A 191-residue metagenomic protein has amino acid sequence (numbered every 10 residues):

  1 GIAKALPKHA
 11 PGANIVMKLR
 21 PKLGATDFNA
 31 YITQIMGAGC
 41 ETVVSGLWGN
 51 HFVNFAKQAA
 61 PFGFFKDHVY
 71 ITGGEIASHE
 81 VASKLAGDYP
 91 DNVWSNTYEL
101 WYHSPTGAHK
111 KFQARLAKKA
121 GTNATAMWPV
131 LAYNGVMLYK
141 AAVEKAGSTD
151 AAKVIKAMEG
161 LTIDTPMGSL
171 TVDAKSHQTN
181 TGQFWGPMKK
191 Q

Functional and structural regions predicted by a protein language model:
G1-Q191: Extracytosolic ligand-binding ectodomains
